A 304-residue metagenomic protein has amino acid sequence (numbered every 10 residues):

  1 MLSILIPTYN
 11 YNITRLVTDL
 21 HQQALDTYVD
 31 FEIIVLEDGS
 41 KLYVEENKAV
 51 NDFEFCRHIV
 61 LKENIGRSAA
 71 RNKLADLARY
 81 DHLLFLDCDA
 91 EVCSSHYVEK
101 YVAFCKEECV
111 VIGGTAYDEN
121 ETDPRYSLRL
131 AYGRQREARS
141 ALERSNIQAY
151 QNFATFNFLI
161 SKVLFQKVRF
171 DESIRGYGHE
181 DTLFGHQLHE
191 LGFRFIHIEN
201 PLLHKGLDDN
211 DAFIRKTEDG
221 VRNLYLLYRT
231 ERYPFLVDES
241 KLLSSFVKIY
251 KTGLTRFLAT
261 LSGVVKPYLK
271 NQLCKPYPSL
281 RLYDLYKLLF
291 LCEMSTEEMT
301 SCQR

Functional and structural regions predicted by a protein language model:
M1-Q22: N-proximal low-complexity "stem/linker" segments adjacent to membrane-targeting elements
L20-V60: Acidic donor-binding segment of Leloir-type glycosyltransferases
L61-A78: Glycine-rich, basic loop-to-helix element that forms the pyrophosphate-binding segment of sugar-nucleotide handling
L83: Short aromatic/hydrophobic "clamp" motif used to bind/position activated sugar donors
S95-S127: Conserved donor NDP-sugar-binding/catalytic core segment of glycosyltransferases
L130-Y150: Short, flexible, basic/aromatic active-site loop/helix in glycosyltransferases
G176-F184: Acidic donor-binding loop at a coil-to-helix junction in glycosyltransferase catalytic cores that engages
D219-R222, V237-R304: Non-catalytic, C-terminal membrane-associated alpha-helical segments of glycosyltransferases
